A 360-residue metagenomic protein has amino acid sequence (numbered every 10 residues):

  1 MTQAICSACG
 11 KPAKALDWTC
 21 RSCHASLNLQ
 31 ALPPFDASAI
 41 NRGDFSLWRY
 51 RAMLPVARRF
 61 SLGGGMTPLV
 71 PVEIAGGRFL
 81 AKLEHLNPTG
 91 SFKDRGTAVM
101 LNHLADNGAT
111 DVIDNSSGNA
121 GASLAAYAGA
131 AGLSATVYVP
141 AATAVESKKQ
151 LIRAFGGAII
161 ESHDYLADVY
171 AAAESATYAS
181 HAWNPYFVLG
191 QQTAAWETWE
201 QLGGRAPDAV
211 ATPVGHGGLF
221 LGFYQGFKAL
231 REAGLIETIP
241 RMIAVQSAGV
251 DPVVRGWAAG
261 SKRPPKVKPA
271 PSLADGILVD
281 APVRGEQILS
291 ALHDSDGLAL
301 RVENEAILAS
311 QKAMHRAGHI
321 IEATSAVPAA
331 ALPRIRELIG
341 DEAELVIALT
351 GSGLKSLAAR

Functional and structural regions predicted by a protein language model:
M1-R360: PLP-dependent amino-acid enzyme catalytic core
